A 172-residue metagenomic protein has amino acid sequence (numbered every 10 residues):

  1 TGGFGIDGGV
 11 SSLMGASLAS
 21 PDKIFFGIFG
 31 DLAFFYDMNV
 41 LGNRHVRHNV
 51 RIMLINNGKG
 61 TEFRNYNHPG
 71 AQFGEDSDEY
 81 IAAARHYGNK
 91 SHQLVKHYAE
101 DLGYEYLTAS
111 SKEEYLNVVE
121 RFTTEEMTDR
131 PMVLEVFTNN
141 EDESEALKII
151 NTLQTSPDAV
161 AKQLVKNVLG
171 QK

Functional and structural regions predicted by a protein language model:
T1-K172: Thiamine diphosphate
